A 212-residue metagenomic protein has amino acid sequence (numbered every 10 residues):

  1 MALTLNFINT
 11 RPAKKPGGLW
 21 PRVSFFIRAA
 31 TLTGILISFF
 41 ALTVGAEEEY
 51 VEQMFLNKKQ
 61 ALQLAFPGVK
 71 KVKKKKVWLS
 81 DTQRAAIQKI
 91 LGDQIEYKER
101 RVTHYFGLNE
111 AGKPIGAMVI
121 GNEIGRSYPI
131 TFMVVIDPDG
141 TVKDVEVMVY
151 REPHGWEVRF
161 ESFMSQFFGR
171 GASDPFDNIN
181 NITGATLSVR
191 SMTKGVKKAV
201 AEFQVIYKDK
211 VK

Functional and structural regions predicted by a protein language model:
A2-I8, V23-L32, L36-T131, P138-K212: Intrinsically disordered terminal and processing segments
R11-V23: Positively charged N-terminal leader segments that act as targeting/secretion signals
